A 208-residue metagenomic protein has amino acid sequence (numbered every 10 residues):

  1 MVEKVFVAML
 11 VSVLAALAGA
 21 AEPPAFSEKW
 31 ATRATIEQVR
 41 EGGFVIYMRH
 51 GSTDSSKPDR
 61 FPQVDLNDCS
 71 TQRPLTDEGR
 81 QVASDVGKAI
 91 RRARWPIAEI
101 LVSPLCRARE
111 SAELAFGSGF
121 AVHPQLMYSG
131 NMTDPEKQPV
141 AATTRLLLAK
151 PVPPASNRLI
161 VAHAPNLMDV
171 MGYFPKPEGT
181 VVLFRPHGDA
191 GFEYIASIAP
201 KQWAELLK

Functional and structural regions predicted by a protein language model:
K4-A16: Bacterial N-terminal signal peptides
A21-P124, S129-T133, Q138, Y173-L183 (+1 more regions): Active-site-proximal alpha-helix that buttresses catalytic centers in soluble enzyme cores
G43-V45, S156-A162: Generic beta-sheet signal
W95, A155-S156: Short, high-confidence coil segments that cap the C-terminus of an alpha-helix and link into the following beta-strand
A142-V152: A short, acidic, amphipathic alpha-helical segment used as a generic capping/interface helix at domain edges
K150-A155, H187-D189: A short, structured loop/turn motif at beta-sheet edges
D169: Flexible, glycine-rich active-site loops centered on histidine and acidic residues that chelate a metal or position
